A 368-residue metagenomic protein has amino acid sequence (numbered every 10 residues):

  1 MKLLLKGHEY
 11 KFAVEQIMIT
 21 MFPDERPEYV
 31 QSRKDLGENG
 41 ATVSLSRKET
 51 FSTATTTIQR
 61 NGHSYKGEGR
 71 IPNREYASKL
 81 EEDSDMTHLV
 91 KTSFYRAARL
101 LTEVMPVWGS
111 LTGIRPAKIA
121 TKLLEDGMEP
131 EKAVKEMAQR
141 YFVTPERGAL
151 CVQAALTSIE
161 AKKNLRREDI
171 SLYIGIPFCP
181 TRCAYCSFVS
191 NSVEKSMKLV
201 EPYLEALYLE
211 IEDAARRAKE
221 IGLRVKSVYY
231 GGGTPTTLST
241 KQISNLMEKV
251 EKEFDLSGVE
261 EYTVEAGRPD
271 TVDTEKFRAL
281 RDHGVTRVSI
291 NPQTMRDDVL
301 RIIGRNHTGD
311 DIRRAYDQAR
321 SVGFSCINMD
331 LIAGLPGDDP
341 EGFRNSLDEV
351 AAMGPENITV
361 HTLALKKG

Functional and structural regions predicted by a protein language model:
M1-V107: A short, structured N-terminal alpha-helical element that caps or precedes a catalytic domain
Y10, Q153-A154, R224, V264: Key residue(s) within conserved catalytic/signature motifs
A54-T56, I174, I290: Short beta-strand motif preference
L101-M105, E125-L172, I221-G222: N-terminal [4Fe-4S]-dependent radical SAM core
D169-L204: Canonical Radical SAM [4Fe-4S] cluster-binding loop centered on the CxxxCxxC motif and its immediate flanking residues
S190-G368: Conserved non-cysteine loop/helix-boundary elements of the Radical SAM core domain that shape
